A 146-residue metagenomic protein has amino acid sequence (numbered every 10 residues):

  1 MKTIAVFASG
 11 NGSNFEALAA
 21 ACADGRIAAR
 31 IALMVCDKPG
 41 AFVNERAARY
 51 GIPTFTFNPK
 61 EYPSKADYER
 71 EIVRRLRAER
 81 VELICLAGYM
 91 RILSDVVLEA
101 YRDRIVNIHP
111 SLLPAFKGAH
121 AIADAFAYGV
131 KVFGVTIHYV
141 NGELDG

Functional and structural regions predicted by a protein language model:
M1-F42, R46: N-terminal Rossmann-like dinucleotide-binding module
A21, A87-G146: Donor/substrate-binding cores of folate-linked one-carbon enzymes
I27-E71: Short, surface-exposed acidic-centric catalytic microdomains
A32, E82, D103: Conserved acidic residues
C36-D37, K60-E61, K65-A66, E79-D95: N-terminal glycine-rich "phosphate-gripper" loop used for MgATP/nucleotide binding and carboxylate activation
P53, E82, K131: Residue-level detector of anion-binding/catalytic polar loops
R70-A78: Short, well-structured alpha-helical segments in soluble
